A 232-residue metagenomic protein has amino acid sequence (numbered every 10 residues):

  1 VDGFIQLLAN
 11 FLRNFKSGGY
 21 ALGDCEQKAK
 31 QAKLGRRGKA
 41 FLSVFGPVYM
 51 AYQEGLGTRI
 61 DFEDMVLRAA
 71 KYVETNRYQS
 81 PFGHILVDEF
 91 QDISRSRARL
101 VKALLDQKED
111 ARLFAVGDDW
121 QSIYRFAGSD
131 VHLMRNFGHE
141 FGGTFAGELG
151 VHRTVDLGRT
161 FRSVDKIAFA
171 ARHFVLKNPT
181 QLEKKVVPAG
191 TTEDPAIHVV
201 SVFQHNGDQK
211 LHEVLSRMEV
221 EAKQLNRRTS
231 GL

Functional and structural regions predicted by a protein language model:
V1-E54: Coupling/switch/interface segments within P-loop NTPase motor domains and analogous charged loops in nucleic-acid
G3, L7, I60, R162-K166 (+1 more regions): Charged, alpha-helix-enriched surfaces in structured cytosolic catalytic cores of large nucleotide-utilizing machines
L12, D88, I167: Residue-level signature of catalytic and energy-coupling elements of molecular machines, predominantly ATP/GTP-dependent
Y20, D24, G46, F62-E63 (+11 more regions): Domain-wide signal for the mature, well-folded portions of proteins, strongly enriched in nucleus-encoded organellar
L34-N136, R159-S163: Conserved helicase NTPase motor core
Y52-T58, K184-R217: Glycine-rich phosphate-binding "P-loop"
R95-F203: Conserved RecA-like helicase ATPase core segment that couples NTP binding/hydrolysis to strand translocation
Q209-L232: Conserved helicase/translocase motor-coupling segment
